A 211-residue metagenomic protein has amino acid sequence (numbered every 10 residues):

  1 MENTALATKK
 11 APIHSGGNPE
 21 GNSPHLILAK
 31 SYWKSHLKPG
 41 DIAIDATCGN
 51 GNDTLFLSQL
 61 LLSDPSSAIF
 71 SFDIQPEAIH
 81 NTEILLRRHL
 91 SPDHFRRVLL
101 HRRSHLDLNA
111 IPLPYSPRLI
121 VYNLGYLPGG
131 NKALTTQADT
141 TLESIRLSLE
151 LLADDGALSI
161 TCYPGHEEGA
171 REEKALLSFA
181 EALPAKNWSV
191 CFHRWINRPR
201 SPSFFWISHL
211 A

Functional and structural regions predicted by a protein language model:
M1-I42, N52-L55, Q59: S-adenosyl-L-methionine
K38, L61-D64, L152-D154: Helix-to-beta-strand junctions that scaffold the AdoMet/dcAdoMet cofactor pocket in Class I SAM-dependent enzymes
T47-G51: Class I SAM-dependent methyltransferase "Motif I" SAM/SAH-binding loop
A68-I74: Conserved SAM-binding motif I beta-strand of class I
I79-Y115: S-adenosyl-L-methionine
V121-S144: Mobile active-site "lid"/loop adjacent to the S-adenosyl-L-methionine
S144, L151-C162: Conserved beta-strand signature within the Rossmann-like core of class I S-adenosyl-L-methionine
H166-A211: Class I S-adenosyl-L-methionine
